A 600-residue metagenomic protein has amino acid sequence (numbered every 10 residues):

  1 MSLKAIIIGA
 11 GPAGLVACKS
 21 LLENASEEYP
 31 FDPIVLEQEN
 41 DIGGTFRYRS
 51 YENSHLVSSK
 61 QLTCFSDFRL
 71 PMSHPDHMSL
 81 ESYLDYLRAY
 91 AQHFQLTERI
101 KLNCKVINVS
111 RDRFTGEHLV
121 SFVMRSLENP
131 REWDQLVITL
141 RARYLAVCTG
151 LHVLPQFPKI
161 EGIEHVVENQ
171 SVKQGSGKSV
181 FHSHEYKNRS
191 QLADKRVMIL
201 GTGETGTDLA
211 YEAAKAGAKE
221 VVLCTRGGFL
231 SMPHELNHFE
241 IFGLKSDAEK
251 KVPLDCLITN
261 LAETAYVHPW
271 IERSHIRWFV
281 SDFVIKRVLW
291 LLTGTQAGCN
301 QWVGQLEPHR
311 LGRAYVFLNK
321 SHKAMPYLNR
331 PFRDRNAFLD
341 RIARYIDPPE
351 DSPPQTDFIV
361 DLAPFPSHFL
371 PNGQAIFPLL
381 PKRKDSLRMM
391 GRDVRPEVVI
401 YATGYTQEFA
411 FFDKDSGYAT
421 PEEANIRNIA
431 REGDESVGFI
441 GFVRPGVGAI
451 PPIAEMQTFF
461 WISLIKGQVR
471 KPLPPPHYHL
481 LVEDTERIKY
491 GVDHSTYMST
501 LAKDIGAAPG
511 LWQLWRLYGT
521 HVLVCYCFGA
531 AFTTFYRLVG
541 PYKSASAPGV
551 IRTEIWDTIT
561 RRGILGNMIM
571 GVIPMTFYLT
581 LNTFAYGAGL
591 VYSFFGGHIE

Functional and structural regions predicted by a protein language model:
M1-N53, R69-E483, H494-E600: Flavin (primarily FAD) cofactor-binding/catalytic cores of flavoenzymes
V57: Extracytoplasmic catalytic/substrate-binding loops of multi-pass membrane glycan-assembly enzymes
C64-D67: Catalytic cores of eukaryotic secretory-pathway lumenal/extracellular enzymes that build and remodel glycoconjugates
